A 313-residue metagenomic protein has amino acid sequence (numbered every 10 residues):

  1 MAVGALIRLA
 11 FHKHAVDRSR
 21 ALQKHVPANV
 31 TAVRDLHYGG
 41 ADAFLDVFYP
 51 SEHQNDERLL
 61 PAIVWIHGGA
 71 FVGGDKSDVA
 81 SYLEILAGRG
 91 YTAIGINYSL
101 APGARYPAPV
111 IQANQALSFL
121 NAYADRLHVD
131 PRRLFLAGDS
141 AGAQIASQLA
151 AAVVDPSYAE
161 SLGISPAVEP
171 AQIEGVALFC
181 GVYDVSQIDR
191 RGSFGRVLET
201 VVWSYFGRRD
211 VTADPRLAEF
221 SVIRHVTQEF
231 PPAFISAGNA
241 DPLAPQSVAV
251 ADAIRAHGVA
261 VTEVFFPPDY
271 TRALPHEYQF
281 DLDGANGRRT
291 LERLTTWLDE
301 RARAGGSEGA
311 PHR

Functional and structural regions predicted by a protein language model:
M1-R313: Alpha/beta-hydrolase superfamily serine-hydrolase fold, recognizing
